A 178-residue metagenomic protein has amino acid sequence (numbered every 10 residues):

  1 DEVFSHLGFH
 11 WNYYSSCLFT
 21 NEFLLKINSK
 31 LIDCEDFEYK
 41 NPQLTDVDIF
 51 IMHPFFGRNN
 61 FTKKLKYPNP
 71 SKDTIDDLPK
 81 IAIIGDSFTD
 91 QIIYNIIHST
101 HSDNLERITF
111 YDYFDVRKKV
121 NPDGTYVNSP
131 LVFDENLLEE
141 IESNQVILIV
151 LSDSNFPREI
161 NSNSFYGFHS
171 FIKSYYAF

Functional and structural regions predicted by a protein language model:
D1-F178: Extracellular glycan-modifying ectodomains
